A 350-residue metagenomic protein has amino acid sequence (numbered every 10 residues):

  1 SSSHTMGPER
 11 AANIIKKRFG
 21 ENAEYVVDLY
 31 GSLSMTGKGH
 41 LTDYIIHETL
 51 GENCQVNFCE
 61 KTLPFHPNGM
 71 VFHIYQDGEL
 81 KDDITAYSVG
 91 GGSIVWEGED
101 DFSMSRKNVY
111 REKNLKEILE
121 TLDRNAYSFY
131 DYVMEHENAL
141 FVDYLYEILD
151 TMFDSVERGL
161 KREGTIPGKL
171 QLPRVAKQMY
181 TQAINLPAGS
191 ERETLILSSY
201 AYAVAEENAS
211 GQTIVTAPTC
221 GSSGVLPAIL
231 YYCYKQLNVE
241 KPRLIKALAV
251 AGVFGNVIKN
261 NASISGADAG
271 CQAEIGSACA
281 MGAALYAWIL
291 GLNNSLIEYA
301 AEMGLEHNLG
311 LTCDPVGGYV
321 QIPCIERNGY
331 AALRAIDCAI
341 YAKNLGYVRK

Functional and structural regions predicted by a protein language model:
S1-S2, Y30-S34, A209-P218, I264-A273 (+1 more regions): A short glycine/serine-rich beta->alpha loop
T5-R18, P227-N238, A283-G291: Alpha-helical support elements that line or immediately flank enzyme active sites and cofactor-binding pockets
E9-L33, H40, C54, H66-N68 (+8 more regions): Non-transmembrane, aqueous-exposed alpha-helical and coiled segments at domain scale
G37-T42, G69, G98, I229-L230 (+3 more regions): Short acidic, glycine/serine/threonine-rich loops at helix termini
E52-L186: C-terminal regulatory domains involved in ligand/effector binding and gene-expression control
D143, D150-G270: Accessory "access/gating" subregions that flank catalytic or transport cores
V250, N256-G329, Y341-R349: Hydrophobic alpha-helical bundle architecture
